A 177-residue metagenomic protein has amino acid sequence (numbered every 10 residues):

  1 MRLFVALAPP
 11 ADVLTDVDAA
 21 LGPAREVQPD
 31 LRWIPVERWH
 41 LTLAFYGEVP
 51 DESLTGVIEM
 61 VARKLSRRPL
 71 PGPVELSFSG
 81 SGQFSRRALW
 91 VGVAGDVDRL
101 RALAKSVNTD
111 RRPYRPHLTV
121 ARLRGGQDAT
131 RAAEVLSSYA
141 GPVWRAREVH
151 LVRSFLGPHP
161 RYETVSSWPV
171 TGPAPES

Functional and structural regions predicted by a protein language model:
M1-S177: Histidine-dependent nucleotide/RNA phosphoesterase domain, centered on the 2H-phosphoesterase fold with its duplicated
